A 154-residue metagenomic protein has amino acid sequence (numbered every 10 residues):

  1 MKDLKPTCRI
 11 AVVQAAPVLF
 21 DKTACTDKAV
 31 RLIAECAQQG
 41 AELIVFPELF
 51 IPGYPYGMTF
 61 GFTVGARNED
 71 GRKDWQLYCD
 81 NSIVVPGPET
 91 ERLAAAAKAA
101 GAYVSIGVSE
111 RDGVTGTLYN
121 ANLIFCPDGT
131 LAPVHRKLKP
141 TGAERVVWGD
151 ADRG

Functional and structural regions predicted by a protein language model:
M1-T7: Basic/polar N-terminal segments that are highly enriched at the extreme N-terminus, encompassing both cleavable
D3, V84-V85, E89-E91, A95-K98 (+1 more regions): Active-site catalytic loop in hydrolytic enzyme cores
T7-L19, A121, V134-R136: Active-site-proximal beta-strand elements of phosphoester/diester hydrolases
Q14-R31: N-terminal phosphate-binding loop and adjacent alpha-helix
A16, F50, S109-E110: Catalytic metal-binding/acid-base residues of hydrolase active sites
C25, I33-F62, A97, V104-S105: Active-site beta-strand/loop signature of hydrolases that rely on acidic residues for catalysis
T26-D27, M58-G61, Y119-A121, L138-K139: Short, glycine/charged-enriched secondary-structure capping and boundary segments
T59-S82: A charged helix-plus-loop insertion that forms the helical arch/lid used to bind and gate nucleic-acid substrates
